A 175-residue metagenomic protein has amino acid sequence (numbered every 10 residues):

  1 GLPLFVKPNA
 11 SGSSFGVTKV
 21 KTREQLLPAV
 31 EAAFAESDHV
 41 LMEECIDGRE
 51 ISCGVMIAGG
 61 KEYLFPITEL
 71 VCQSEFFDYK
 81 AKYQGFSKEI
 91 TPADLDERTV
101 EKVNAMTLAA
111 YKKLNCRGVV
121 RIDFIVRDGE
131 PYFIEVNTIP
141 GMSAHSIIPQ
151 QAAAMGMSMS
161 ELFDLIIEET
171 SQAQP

Functional and structural regions predicted by a protein language model:
G1-F15, D38-D47: ATP-grasp fold ATP-binding core
G1-P3, E50-S52, R121, F133: Broad gene-expression machinery/nucleic-acid interaction feature
S13-S14, K88-T91, A144-I148: Short small-residue beta-strand/loop micro-motif enriched in glycine and branched aliphatics
K21-K102, V126, Y132: Phosphate-binding site of ATP-dependent enzymes
E97-P175: ATP-dependent carboxylate activation and anion-phosphoryl transfer catalytic cores that bind Mg-ATP to form
